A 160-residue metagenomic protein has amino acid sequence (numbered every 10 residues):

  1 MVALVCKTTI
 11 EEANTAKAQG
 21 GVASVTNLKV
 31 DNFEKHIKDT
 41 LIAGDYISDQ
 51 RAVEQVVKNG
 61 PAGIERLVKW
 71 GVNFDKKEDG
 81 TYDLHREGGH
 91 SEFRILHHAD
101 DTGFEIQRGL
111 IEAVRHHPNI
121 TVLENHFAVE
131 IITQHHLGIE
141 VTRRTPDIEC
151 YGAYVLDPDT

Functional and structural regions predicted by a protein language model:
M1-L4: N-terminal Rossmann-like FAD-binding beta1-loop-alpha1 element of flavoenzymes
C6-D157: Conserved N-terminal/central alpha/beta ligand/cofactor-binding core
